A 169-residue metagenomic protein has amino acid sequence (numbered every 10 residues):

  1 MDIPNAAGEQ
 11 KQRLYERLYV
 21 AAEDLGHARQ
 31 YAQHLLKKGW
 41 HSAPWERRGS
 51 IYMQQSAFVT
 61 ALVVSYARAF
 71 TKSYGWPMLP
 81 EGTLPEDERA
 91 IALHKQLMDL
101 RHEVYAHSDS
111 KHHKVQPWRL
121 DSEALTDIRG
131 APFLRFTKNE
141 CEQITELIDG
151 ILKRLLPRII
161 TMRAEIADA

Functional and structural regions predicted by a protein language model:
M1-Q96, K111-A169: Amphipathic alpha-helical interface segments
H102-A106: Long, charged low-complexity segments
